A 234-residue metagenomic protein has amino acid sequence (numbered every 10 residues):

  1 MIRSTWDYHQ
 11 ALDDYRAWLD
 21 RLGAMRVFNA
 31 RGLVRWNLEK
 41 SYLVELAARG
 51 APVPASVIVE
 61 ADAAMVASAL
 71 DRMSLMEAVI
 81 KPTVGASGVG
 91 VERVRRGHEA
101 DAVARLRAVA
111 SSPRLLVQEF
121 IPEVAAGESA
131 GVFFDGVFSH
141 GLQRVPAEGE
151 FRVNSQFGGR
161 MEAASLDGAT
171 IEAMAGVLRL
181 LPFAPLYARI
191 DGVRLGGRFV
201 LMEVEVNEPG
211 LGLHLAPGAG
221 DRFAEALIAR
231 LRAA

Functional and structural regions predicted by a protein language model:
M1-D13, W18-R21, M25: Short, structured active-site "lid" loops
I2-R3, V59, R144: Conserved residues at the C-terminal ends of beta-strands
T5, T83, F120-I121, V132 (+2 more regions): Anionic group-transfer/hydrolysis microenvironments
L12-D13, E39-K40, E128, A216-P217: Conserved strand-to-helix beginnings and helix N-cap segments that scaffold or border functional pockets
D14-W18, Y42, A219, F223: A general structural detector for well-ordered alpha-helical segments in enzyme core domains, enriched
W18-A24, R31-A126, G168-I171, A234: Active-site nucleotide/adenylate-binding loops and adjacent lid/helix of ATP-dependent enzymes
V89-L181, V193, V200: Phosphate-binding site of ATP-dependent enzymes
V137, G168-A234: ATP-dependent carboxylate activation and anion-phosphoryl transfer catalytic cores that bind Mg-ATP to form
